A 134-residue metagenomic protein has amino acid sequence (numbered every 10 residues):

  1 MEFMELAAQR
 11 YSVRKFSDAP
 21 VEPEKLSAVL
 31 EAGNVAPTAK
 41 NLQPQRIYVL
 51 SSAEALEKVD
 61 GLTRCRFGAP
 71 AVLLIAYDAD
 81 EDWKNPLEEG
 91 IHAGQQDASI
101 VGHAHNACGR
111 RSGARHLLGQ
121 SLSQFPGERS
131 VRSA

Functional and structural regions predicted by a protein language model:
M1-A134: Acidic, surface-exposed loops and disordered segments
